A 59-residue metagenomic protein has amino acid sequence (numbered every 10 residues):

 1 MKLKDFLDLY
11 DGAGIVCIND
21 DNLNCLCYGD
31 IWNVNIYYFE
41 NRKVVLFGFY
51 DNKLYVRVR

Functional and structural regions predicted by a protein language model:
M1-L23: N-terminal acidic leader/helix
D21-R59: Detector for the mature cores of small, proteolytically processed and post-translationally modified peptide effectors
